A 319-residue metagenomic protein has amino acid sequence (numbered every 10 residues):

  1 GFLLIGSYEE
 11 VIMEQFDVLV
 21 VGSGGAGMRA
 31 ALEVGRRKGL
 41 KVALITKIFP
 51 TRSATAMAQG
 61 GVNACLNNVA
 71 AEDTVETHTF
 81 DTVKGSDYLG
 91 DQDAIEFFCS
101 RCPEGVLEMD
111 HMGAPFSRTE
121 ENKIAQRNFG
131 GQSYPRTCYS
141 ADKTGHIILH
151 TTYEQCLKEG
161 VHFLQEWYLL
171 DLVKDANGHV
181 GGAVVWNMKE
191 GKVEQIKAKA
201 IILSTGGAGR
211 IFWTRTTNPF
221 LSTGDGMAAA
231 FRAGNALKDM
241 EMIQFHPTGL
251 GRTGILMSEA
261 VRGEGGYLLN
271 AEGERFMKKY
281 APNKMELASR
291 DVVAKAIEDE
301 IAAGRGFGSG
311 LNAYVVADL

Functional and structural regions predicted by a protein language model:
F2-V18, R36-G39: Extreme N-terminal leader/targeting segments of oxidoreductases
V18-L44: N-terminal Rossmann-like FAD-binding beta1-loop-alpha1 element of flavoenzymes
G24-G25, F49, K143, A208: Residue-level detector of alpha-helix initiation sites
G35-Q59: Glycine-rich FAD pyrophosphate-binding loop
P50, A229, N235-L319: An anion/pyrophosphate-binding glycine-rich loop and adjacent beta-alpha core in soluble alpha-beta enzymes
A64-F98: Glycine-rich active-site loop/strand segments that organize a redox cofactor
E108-K192, K197, S204, H246-T253 (+1 more regions): Conserved redox-cofactor binding core of oxidoreductases
L203-T216: Flavin (primarily FAD) binding-site architecture
